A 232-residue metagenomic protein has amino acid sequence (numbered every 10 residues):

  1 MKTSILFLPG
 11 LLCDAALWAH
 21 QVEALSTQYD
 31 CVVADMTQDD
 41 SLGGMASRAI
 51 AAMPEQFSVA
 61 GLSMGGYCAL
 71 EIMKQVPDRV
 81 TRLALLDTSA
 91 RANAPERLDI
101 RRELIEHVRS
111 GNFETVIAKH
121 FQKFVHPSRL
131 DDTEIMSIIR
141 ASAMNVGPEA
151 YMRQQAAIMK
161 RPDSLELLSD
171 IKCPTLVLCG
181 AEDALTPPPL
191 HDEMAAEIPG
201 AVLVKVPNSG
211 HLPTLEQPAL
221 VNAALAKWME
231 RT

Functional and structural regions predicted by a protein language model:
L11-A60, Q75, A223: Active-site loop/oxyanion-hole signature of alpha/beta-hydrolase fold enzymes
L42, K74-Q75, R79-A118: Flexible "cap/lid" loop of the alpha/beta hydrolase fold
G61-G65, A69: Gly/Ala-rich beta-loop-alpha elbow adjacent to hydrolase catalytic centers
N93-E96, G111-D170: Conserved alpha/beta-hydrolase catalytic His-Asp/Glu region
I171, V177-C179, D183: Short beta-strand/loop motif that positions the catalytic acidic residue of the alpha/beta-hydrolase fold
C173, P187-A196: Short alpha-helix in the alpha/beta-hydrolase fold that links the catalytic acid
D192-H211: Catalytic histidine neighborhood in serine/cysteine hydrolases with alpha/beta-hydrolase-type architecture
S209-N222: Catalytic histidine-centered segment of alpha/beta-hydrolase-like enzymes
